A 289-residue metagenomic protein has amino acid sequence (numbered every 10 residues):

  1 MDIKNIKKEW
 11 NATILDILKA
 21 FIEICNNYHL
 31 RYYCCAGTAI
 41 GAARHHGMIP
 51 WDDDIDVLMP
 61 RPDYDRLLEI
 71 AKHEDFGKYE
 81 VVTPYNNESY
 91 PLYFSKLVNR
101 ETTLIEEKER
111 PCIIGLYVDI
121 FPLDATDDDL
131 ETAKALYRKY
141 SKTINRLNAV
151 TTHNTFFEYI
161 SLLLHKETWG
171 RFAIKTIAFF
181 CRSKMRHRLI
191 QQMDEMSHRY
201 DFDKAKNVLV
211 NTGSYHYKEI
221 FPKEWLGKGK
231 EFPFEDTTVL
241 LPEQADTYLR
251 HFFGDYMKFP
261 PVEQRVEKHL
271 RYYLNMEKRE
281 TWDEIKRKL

Functional and structural regions predicted by a protein language model:
D2-N26, L68-D128, R146-L164, T168-G254 (+1 more regions): Conserved catalytic core of two-metal-ion nucleotidyltransferases
I22-I55, M59-D65, E224, H251-F252: Active-site nucleotide-donor binding segment shared across nucleotidyl transfer reactions
D129-A135: A short secondary-structure junction signal
Y137-K142: Short, His- and charge-rich active-site/binding loops that engage polyanionic ligands
